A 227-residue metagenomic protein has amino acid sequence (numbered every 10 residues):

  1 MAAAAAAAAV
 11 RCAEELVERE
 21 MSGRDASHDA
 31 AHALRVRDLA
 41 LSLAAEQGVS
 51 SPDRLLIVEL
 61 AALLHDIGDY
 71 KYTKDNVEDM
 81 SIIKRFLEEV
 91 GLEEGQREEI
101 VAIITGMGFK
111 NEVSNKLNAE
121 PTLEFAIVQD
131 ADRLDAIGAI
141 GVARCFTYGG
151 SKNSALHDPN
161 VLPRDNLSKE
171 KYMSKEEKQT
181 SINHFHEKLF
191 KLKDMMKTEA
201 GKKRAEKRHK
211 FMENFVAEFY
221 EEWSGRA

Functional and structural regions predicted by a protein language model:
M1-E18: Short alpha-helical hairpin
A2-A5, M21-A30, L34, D38-S50 (+3 more regions): Divalent metal-dependent phosphate-bond-processing catalytic cores, especially two-metal-ion Mg2+/Mn2+ enzymes that act
A30-R37, L55, E59, R97-T105 (+2 more regions): Short, well-structured alpha-helical segments
V36, V77-V90: An active-site-proximal "capping" alpha-helix that borders the catalytic cofactor pocket
P52-K74, D79, I83, V101-N111: His-Asp-centered metal-binding catalytic motifs of divalent-metal-dependent phosphohydrolases/nucleases
Y72, G91, R97, T105-G108 (+2 more regions): RNase III-family endoribonuclease catalytic core
